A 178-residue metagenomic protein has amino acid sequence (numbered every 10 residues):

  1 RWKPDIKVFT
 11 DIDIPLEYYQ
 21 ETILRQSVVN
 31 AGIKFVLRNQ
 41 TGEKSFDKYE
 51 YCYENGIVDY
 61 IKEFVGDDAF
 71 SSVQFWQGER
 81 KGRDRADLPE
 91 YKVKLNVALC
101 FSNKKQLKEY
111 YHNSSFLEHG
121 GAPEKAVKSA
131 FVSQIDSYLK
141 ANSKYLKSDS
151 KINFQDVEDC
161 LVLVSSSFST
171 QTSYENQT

Functional and structural regions predicted by a protein language model:
R1-P4, S165-S167: Short, hydrophobic/aromatic-enriched beta-strand segments in well-ordered soluble domains
R1-W2, D11-E17: Subset of Sec-pathway N-terminal targeting signals
W2-P4, V8, T22: C-terminal domain-closing interface element
I6-I12, F116-L117: Short, polar/charged loop or turn motifs at beta-strand boundaries
E17, L24-Q26, G32-Q177: GHKL/Histidine-kinase-like ATPase module
